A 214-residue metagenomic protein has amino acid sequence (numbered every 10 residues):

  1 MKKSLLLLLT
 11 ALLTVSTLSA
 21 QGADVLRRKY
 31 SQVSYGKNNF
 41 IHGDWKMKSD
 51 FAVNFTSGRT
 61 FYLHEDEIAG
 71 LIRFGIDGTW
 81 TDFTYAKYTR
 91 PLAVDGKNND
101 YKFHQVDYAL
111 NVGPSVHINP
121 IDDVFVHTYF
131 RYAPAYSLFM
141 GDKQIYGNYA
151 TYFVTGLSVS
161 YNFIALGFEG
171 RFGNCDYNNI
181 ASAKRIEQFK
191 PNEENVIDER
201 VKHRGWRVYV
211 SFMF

Functional and structural regions predicted by a protein language model:
M1-L26, M213: Cleavable N-terminal export/targeting peptides
A20-A69, R200-F214: Short glycine/proline- and aromatic-enriched beta-strand/turn motifs that initiate or cap beta-hairpins
R27, M47-F55, I68-G70, H104-L110 (+3 more regions): Residues that define the transmembrane beta-barrel architecture of outer-membrane proteins
K29-Y35, I72-I76, V112, T128-Y132 (+3 more regions): Membrane-embedded beta-strand positions of outer-membrane beta-barrel proteins
Y35-I41, I76-T84, Y132-M140, Y161-F163 (+2 more regions): Transmembrane beta-strands of outer-membrane beta-barrel pores
F40, Y146-F214: Predominantly the C-terminal beta-signal and adjacent terminal strand-loop region of outer-membrane beta-barrel
I41-K48, T84-V94, L138-Y149, N178-E187: Outer-membrane beta-barrel translocator domains and adjoining extracellular loop/strand segments of Gram-negative
Y62-E67, N119-D123, Y161-I164: Outer-membrane beta-barrel channels and translocator barrels
